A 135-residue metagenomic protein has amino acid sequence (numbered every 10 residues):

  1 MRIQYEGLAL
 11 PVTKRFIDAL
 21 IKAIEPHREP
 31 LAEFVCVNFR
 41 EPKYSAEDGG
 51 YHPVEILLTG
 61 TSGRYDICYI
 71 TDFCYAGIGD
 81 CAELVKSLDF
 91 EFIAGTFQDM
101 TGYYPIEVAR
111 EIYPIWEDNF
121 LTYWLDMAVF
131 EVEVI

Functional and structural regions predicted by a protein language model:
M1-Y44, A128-I135: N-terminal domain-onset segments
I3, L58, F73-Y75, F90 (+1 more regions): Hydrophobic transmembrane signal anchors and adjacent membrane-proximal interface regions, especially in viral
G7, P11, R15, E83 (+3 more regions): Alpha-helix boundary/N-cap detector
F16-L20, I24, I70, I112 (+3 more regions): Generic structural signal of hydrophobic/aromatic residues within well-ordered alpha-helices of folded domains
R28-I67: Amphipathic, interaction-prone secondary-structure segments
I67-D80: Short, solvent-exposed aromatic-acidic interface loops
G77-D99: Low-complexity, intrinsically disordered terminal/linker segments enriched in charged and Gly/Pro repeats
F92, T96-I135: Low-complexity intrinsically disordered segments
